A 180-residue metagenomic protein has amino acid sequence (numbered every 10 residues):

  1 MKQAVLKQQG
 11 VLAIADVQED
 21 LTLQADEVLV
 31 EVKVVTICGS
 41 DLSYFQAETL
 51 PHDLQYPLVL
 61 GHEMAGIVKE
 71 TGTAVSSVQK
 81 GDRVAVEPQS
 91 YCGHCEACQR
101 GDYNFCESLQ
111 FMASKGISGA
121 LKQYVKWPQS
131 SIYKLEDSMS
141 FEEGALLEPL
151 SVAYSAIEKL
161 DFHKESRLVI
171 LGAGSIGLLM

Functional and structural regions predicted by a protein language model:
K2, E27-L29, R167: Residues that mark the start of a beta-strand
K7, E19-D20, Q55-G61, M112-I117: Short Gly/Pro-enriched turn/cap motifs at secondary-structure boundaries
T22-V35, T49-E96, E136-S138: Glycine-rich beta-strand-centered segment in the early N-terminal region that forms part of a ligand/cofactor-binding
C38, S77, E87-Y133: Cysteine-cluster motifs in flexible loop/terminal segments that predominantly coordinate metals
S40-Q46: Cytochrome P450 core scaffold surrounding the K-helix E-X-X-R motif and the conserved "meander" helix-loop region
M139-M180: Mid-domain Rossmann-like dinucleotide-binding core that forms the NAD(H)/NADP(H) cofactor-binding site
